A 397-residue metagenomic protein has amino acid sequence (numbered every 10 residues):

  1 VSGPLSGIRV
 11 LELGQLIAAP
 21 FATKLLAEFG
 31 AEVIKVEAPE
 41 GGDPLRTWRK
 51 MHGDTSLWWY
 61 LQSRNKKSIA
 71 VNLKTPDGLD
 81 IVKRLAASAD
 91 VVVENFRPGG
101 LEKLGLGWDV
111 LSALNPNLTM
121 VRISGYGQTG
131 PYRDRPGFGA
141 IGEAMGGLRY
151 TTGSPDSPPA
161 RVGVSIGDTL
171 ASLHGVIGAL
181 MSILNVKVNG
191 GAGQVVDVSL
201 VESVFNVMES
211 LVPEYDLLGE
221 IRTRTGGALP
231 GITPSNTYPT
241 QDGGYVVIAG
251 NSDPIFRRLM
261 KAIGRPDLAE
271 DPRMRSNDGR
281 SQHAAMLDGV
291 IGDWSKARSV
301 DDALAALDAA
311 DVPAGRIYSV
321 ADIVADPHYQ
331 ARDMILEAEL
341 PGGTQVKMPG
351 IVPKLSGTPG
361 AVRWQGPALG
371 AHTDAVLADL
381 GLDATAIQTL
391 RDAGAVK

Functional and structural regions predicted by a protein language model:
V1-N189, A368, D374-K397: N-terminal helix-loop segment corresponding to the beta1-alpha1 unit of nucleotide/adenylate-binding folds
E40, Y126-G127, L200-F205, D242-G244 (+2 more regions): Glycine-rich beta-alpha junction loops
W59, T225-P230, N236-T237, G343-V346 (+1 more regions): Short Gly/Pro-enriched turn/cap motifs at secondary-structure boundaries
Q128, D156-S165, K187-V204, R224-P230 (+1 more regions): Conserved Rossmann-fold dehydrogenase catalytic segment
S172-Q194, N206-L218, M260-P266: Oxidoreductase and adenylate-handling cofactor-binding alpha/beta cores
P234-A310, A314: Aromatic-enriched alpha-helical interface/lid elements that frame and gate functional surfaces
A309-R363: A glycine-rich dinucleotide-binding beta-alpha-beta segment and adjacent secondary-structure elements that constitute
G343-T389: Flexible, small-/acidic-enriched active-site or ligand-binding loops
